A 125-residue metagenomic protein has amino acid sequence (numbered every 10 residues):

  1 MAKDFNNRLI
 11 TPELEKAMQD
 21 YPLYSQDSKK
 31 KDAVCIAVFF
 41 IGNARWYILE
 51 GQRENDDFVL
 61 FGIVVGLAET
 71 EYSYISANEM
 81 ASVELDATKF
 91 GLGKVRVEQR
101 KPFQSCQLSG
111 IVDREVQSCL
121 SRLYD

Functional and structural regions predicted by a protein language model:
M1-G42, Y124-D125: N-terminal domain-onset segments
K3, A37-V38, V59, T88 (+1 more regions): Short non-domain terminal segments
N6-N7, N43, N55, N78: Detector for Asparagine
N43, Q52, I63, L67 (+2 more regions): Intrinsically disordered, low-complexity regions
L49-D86: Acidic, aromatic-enriched beta-alpha/helix-loop junctions
E71-L123: Helix-rich interaction surfaces within compact, conserved domain-sized segments that mediate assembly or partner
